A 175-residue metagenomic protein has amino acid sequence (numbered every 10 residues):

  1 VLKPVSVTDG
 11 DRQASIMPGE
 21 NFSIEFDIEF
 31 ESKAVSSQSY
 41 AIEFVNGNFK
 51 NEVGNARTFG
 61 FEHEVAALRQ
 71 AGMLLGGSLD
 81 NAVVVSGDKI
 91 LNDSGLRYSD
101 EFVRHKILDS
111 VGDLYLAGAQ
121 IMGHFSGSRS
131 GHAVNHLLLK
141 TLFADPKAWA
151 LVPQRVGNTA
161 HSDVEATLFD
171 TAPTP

Functional and structural regions predicted by a protein language model:
V1-P175: C-terminal regulatory domains involved in ligand/effector binding and gene-expression control
